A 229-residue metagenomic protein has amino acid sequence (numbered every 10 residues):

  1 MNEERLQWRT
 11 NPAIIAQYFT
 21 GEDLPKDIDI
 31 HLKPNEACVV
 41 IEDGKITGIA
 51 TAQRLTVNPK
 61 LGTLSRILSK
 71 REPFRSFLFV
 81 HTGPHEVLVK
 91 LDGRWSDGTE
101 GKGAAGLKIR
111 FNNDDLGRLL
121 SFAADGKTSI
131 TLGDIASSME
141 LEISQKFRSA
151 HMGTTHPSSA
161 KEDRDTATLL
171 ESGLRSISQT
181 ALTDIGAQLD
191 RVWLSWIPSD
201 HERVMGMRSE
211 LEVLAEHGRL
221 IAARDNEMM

Functional and structural regions predicted by a protein language model:
M1, I14, I30, M139 (+3 more regions): Detector for methionine-enriched segments
M1-A50: N-terminal, positively charged regions that mediate nucleic acid binding
N2, N11, N35, N58 (+2 more regions): Detector for Asparagine
K45-W196: Amphipathic, interface-forming alpha-helical segments with heptad-repeat character
G62, E171, M205-G206, E216: Short amphipathic alpha-helical patches
R191-M207: Short, charged, surface-exposed interaction patches
S209-M229: Assembly-interface segments of oligomeric complexes
